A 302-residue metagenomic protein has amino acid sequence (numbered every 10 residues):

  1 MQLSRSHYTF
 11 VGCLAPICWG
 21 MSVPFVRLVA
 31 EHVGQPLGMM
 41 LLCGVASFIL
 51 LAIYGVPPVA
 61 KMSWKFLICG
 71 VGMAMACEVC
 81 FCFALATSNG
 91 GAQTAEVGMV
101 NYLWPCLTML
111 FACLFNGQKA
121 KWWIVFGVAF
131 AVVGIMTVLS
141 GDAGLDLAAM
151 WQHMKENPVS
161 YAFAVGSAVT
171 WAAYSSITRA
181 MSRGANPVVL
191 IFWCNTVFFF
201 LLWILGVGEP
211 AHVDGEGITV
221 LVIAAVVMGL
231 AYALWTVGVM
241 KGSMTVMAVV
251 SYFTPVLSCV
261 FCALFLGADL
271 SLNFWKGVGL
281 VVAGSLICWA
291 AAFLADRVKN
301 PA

Functional and structural regions predicted by a protein language model:
M1-L37, D146-A180, F261, N300-A302: Glycine-/small-residue-enriched transmembrane alpha-helix faces in small-molecule transporters and effluxers
H7-V11, G34-I53, K65-I68, G127-V133 (+3 more regions): Hydrophobic alpha-helical transmembrane segments of multi-pass integral membrane proteins, especially transporters
I17-G20, P24, V71-M75, V79 (+7 more regions): Hydrophobic/small/kink-forming positions within alpha-helical transmembrane segments of polytopic membrane proteins
C18-F25, P57-A95, T137, V222-G242: Specific transmembrane alpha-helical segments of multi-pass solute transporters/efflux pumps, especially DMT/EamA
V29, G38, A84, L114-N116 (+7 more regions): Hydrophobic/aromatic residues within transmembrane alpha-helices of multi-pass small-molecule transporters
G38-V45, F83-G117, M244-L264: Specific alpha-helical transmembrane segments that line the substrate/conduction pathway and gating interfaces
M39-G44, G217, Y252-A302: C-terminal-most transmembrane helix of multi-pass membrane proteins
A60-S63, A92, G98-N101, G117-T137 (+3 more regions): Loop-to-transmembrane alpha-helix entry segments
